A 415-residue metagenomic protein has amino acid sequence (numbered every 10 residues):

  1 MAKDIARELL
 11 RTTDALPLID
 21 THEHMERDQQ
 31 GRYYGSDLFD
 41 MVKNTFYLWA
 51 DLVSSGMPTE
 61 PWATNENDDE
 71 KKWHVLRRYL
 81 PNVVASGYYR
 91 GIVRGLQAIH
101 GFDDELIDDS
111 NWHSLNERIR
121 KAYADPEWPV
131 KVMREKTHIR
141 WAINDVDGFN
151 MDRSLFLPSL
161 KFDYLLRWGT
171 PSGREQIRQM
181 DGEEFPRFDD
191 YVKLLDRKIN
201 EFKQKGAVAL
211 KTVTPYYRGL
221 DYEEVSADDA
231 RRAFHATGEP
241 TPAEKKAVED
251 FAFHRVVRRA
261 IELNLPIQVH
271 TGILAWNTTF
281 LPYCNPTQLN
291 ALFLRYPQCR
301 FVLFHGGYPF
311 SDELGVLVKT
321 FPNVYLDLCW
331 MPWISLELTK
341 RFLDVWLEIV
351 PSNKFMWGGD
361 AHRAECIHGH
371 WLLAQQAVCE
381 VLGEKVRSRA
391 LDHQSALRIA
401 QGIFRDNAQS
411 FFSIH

Functional and structural regions predicted by a protein language model:
M1-I19, D28, Y33, D40-A98 (+2 more regions): Mid-to-C-terminal alpha-helical segments outside catalytic/metal-binding sites
A6-D14, V192-L210, A252-E262, D344-E348: Short amphipathic alpha-helices and their capping/turn segments at secondary-structure boundaries
L18-D20, I139-I143, L155-S159, A207-K211 (+4 more regions): Structural preference for beta-strand elements that scaffold enzyme active sites
H24, D147-G148, K161-R167, V213-Y217 (+4 more regions): Active-site beta-loop-alpha junctions enriched in small/polar residues
S36-D152, F188-V208: Alpha-helical scaffold segments that flank or form the walls of functional sites
I119-R120, S154-E244: Active-site-proximal, glycine-rich beta->alpha crossover segments in alpha/beta enzymes that shape flexible
K205-E313: Divalent metal-binding pocket/active-site signature
Q288-A291, Q298-H415: H/E-rich (His + Asp/Glu) clusters that bind or coordinate divalent metals
